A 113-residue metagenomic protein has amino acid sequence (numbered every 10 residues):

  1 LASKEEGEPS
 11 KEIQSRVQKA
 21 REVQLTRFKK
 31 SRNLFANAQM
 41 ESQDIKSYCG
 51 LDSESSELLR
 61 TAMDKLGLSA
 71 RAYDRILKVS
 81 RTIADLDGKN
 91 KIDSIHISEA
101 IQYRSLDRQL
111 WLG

Functional and structural regions predicted by a protein language model:
L1-G113: Basic, amphipathic alpha-helical bundle interface domains used for macromolecular binding and assembly
